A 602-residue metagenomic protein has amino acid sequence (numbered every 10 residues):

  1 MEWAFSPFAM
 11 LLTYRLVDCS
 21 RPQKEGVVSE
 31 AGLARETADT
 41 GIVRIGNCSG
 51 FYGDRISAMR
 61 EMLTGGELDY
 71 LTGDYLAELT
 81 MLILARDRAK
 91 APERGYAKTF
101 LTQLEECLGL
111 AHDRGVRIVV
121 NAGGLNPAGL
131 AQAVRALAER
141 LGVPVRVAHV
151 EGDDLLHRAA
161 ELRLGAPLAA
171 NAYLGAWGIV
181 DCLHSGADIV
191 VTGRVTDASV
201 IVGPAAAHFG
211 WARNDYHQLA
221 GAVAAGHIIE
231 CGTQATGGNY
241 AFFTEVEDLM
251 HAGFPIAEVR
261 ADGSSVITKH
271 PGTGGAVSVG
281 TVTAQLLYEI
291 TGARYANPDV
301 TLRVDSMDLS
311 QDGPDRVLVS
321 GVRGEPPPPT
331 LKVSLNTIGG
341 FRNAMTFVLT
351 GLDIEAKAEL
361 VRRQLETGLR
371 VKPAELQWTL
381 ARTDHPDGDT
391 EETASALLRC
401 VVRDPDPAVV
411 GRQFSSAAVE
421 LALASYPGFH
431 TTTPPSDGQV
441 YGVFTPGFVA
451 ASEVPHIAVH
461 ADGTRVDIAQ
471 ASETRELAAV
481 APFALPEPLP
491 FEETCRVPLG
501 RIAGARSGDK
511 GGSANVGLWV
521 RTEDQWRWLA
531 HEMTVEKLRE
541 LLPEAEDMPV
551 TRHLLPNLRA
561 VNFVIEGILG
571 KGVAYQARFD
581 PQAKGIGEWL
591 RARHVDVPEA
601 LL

Functional and structural regions predicted by a protein language model:
K24-N47, Y52, Q439-G500, F579-L602: N-terminal charge/polar-biased segments
S29-V190, T196-Y295, D299-M307, L335 (+4 more regions): Non-transmembrane, aqueous-exposed alpha-helical and coiled segments at domain scale
E67, G321-R496, K510, W519-W526 (+3 more regions): C-terminal non-catalytic interaction/assembly regions of soluble proteins
E93-V120, Y426, A545-H594: Glycine-rich, N-terminal phosphate-binding loop and its surrounding beta-alpha-beta segment
I228, G232-R362, P373-D387, R496-P498 (+4 more regions): Active-site loops and adjacent core secondary-structure elements that bind or stabilize anionic groups
